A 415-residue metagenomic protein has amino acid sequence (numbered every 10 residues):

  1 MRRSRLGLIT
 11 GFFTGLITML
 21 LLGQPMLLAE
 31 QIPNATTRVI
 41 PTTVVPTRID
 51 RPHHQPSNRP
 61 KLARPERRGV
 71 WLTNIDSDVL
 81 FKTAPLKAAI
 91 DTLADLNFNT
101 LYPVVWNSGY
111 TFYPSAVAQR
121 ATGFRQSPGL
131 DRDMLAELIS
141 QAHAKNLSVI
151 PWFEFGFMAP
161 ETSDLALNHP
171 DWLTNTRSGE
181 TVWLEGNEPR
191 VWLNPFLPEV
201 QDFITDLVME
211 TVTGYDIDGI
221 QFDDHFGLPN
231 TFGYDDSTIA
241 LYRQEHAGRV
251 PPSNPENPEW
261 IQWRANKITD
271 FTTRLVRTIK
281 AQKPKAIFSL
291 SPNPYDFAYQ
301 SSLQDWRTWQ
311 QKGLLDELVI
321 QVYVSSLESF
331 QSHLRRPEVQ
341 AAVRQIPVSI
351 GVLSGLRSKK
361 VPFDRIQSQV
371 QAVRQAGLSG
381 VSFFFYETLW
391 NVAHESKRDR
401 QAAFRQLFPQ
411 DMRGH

Functional and structural regions predicted by a protein language model:
P46-P85, P292-P294: Boundary/entry segment of secreted carbohydrate-active catalytic domains
P60-R68, S77-L80, G156-E210, G214: Active-site-adjacent "subsite" loops/lids of carbohydrate-active enzymes
W71-L80, A118-R132, N187-D202, N257-I268 (+2 more regions): The substrate-binding groove and active-site-proximal loops of carbohydrate-active enzymes, especially glycoside
A84-T111, G214-I217, L315, L378-G380: Catalytic domains of carbohydrate-active enzymes, especially glycoside hydrolases
F98-V105, M134-W183, Q221-D224: Glycine-rich, aromatic-flanked loop segments that form ligand/cofactor-binding clefts across common enzyme folds
N107-E154, W260-T278: Aromatic-lined substrate-binding rim segments of carbohydrate-active enzymes
S178-W306, K312: Polysaccharide-binding and catalytic clefts of secreted carbohydrate-active enzymes
D316-F330, P337, R344-H415: Substrate-binding cleft of secreted/luminal carbohydrate-active enzymes
